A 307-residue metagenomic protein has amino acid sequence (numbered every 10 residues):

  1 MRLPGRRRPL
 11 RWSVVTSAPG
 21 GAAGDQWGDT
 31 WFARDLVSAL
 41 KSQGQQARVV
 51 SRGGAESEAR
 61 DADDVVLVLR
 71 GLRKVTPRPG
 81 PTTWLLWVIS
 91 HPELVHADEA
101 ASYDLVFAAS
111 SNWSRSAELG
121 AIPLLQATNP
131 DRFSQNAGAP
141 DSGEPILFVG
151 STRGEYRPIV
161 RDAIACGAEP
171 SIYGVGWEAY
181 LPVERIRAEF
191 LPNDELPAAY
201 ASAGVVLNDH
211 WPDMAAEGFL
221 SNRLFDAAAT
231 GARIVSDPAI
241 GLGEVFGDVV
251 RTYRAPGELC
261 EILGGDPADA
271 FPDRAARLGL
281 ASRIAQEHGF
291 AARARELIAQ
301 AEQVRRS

Functional and structural regions predicted by a protein language model:
M1-T83, S114-R115, D237, L242 (+2 more regions): N-terminal pre-catalytic "stem/leader" segment of glycosyltransferase-like enzymes
A23-W31, S38, P130-S202, D213-M214: Conserved catalytic-core segment of nucleotide-activated headgroup transferases in glycan assembly
E58-R60, D98-E99, A198-A199: Structural alpha-helical scaffold elements that stabilize or flank donor/cofactor-binding regions in carbohydrate
L72-E169, W177, H288-A292, R305: Catalytic core of nucleotide-activated saccharide and alditol-phosphate transferases
H96, N193-L196, L224, L259: Acidic, amphipathic alpha-helical patches
N193-D194, V206-F225, A229, S236-A239 (+1 more regions): Nucleotide-sugar-dependent
G243-G264: Change "using UDP/GDP/dTDP sugars" to "using nucleotide sugars
G264-S282: Conserved donor-nucleotide binding/catalytic region of nucleotide-linked donor-dependent transferases
